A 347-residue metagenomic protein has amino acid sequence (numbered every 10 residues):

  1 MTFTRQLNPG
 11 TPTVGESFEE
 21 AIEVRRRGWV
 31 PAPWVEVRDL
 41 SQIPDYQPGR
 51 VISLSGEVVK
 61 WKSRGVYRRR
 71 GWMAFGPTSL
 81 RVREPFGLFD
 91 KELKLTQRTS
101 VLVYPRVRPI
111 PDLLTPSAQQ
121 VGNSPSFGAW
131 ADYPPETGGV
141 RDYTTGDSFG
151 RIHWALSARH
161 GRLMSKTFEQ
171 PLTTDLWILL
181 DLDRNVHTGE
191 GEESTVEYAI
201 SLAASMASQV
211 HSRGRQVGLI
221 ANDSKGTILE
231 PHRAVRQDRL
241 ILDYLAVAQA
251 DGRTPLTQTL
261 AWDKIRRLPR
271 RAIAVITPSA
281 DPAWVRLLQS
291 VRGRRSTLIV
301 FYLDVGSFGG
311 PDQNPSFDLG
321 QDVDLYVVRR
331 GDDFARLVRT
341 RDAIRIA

Functional and structural regions predicted by a protein language model:
M1, V247-A347: Von Willebrand factor type A / integrin I
M1-I228, A272-I276, S290: An amphipathic, basic-hydrophobic helix/alpha-beta surface used to engage anionic, phosphate-rich ligands or surfaces
T13-E16, L163, I228-P231, G310-P311 (+1 more regions): Short, solvent-exposed polar/charged micro-motifs at secondary-structure junctions
W34, T137, D238-R239, G331: Alpha-helix initiation and N-capping motif
R106, A129, R233-D238, A250 (+2 more regions): Intrinsic-disorder/low-complexity, polar/charged segments
G189, L229-H232, R286-L287, P311-D312: Short, well-ordered secondary-structure micro-motifs
T227-Q258: Short, charged loop segments at secondary-structure junctions
